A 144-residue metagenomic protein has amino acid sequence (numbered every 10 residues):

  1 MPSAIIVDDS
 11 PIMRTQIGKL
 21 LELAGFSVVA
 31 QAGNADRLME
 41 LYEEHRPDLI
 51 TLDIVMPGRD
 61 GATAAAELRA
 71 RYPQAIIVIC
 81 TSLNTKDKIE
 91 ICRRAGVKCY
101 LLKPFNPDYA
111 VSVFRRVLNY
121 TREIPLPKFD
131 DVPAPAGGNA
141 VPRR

Functional and structural regions predicted by a protein language model:
P11-A30: Two-component/phosphorelay signaling modules centered on CheY-like receiver
N34, D60-A64: Acidic catalytic/metal-coordinating carboxylates
H45-T51: Active-site beta3 strand of CheY-like receiver
M56: Receiver (REC) domain active-site loop signature in two-component systems and cognate sites in sensor histidine kinases
T63, N84-L101, S112: Alpha4 helix (beta4-alpha4-beta5 surface) of REC/receiver domains from two-component response regulators
D87, F105-L118, R122: C-terminal output helix
S112, N119-R144: CheY-like receiver
